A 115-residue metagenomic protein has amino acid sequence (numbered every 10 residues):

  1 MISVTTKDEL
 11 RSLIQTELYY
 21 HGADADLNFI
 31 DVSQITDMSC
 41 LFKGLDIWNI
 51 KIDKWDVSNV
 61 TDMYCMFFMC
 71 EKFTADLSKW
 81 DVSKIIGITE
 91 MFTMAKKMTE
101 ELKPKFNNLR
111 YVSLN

Functional and structural regions predicted by a protein language model:
M1-N115: Negatively charged
